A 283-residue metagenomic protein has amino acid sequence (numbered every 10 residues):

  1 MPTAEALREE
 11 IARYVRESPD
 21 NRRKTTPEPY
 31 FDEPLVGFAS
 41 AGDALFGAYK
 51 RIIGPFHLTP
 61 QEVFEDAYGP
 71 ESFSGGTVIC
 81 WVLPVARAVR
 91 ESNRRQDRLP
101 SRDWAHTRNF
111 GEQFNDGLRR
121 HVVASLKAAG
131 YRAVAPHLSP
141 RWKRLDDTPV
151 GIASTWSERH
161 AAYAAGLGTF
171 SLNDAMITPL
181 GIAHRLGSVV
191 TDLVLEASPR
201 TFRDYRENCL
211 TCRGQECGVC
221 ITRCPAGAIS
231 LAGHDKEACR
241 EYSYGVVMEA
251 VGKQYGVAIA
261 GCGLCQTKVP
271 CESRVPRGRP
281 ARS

Functional and structural regions predicted by a protein language model:
M1-R108: Non-catalytic, usually N-terminal nucleic-acid engagement modules in DNA/RNA processing proteins
D97-S283: Catalytic cores of enzyme domains
